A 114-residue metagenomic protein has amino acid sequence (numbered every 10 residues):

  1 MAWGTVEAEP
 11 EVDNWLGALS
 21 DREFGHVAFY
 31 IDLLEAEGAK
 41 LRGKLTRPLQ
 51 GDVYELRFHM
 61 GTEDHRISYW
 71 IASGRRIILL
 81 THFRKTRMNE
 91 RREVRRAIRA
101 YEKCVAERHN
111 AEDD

Functional and structural regions predicted by a protein language model:
M1-D64, S73-I77, F83-D114: Basic, Lys/Arg-enriched alpha-helical interface segments
